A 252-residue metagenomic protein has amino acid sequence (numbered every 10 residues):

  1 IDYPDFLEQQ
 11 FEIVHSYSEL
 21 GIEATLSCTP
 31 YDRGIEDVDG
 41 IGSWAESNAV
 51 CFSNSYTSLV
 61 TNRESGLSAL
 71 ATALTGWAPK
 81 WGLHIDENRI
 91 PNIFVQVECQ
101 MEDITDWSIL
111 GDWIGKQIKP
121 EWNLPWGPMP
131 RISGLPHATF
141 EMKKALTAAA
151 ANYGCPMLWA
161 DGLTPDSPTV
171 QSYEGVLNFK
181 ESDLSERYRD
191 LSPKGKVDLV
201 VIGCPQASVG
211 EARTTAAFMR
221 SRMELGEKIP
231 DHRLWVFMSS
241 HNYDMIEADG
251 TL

Functional and structural regions predicted by a protein language model:
I1-P30: Glycine-rich, N-terminal phosphate-binding loop and its surrounding beta-alpha-beta segment
S16-T25, E46-W235, S240: Intrinsically disordered, low-complexity segments enriched in small residues
G42-S43: Short, flexible segments with low predicted structural confidence
N242-I246: Short, charged/polar "capping" segments at the starts of alpha-helices and the immediately preceding loops
A248-L252: Internal helix-turn-beta structural module
